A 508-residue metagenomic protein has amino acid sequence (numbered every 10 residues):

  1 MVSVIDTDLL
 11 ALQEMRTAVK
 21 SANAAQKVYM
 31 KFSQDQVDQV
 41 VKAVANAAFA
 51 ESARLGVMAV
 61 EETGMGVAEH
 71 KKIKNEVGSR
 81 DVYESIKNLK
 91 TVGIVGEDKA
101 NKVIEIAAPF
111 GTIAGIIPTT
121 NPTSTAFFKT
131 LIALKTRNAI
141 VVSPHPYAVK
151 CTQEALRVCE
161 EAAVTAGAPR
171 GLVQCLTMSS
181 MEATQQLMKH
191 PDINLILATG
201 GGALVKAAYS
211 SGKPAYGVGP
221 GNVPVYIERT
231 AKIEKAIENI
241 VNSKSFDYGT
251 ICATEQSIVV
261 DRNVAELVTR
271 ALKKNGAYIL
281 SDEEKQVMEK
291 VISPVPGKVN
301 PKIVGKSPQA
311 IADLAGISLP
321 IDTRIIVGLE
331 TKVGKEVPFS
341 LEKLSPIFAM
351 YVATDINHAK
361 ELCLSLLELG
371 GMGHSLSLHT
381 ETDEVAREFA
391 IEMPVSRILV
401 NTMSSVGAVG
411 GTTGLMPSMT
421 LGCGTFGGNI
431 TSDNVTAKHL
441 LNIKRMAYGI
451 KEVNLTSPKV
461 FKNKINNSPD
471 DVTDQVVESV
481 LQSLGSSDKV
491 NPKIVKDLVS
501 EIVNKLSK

Functional and structural regions predicted by a protein language model:
M1-I104, I132, K274, K505-K508: N-terminal Rossmann-like NAD(P)+-binding subdomain of aldehyde/semialdehyde dehydrogenases
V2, D8-L12, F127, V205-V327 (+1 more regions): ALDH superfamily catalytic-core signature
A18-K20, G217-G219, Y248-C252, V337-L344 (+1 more regions): Short, flexible turn/loop "capping" segments at secondary-structure junctions
V19, N23-Q26, M30-S33, V41-S52 (+18 more regions): Structural signal for hydrophobic packing residues in well-ordered secondary-structure cores of soluble enzyme domains
M30, I317-E501, K505-K508: Conserved C-terminal structural/oligomerization subdomain of aldehyde/semialdehyde dehydrogenase
K31-D35, P169-L172, Y248-I251, Y278-E289 (+3 more regions): Flexible, glycine/charged-enriched surface loops at secondary-structure junctions
T91-K235: Rossmann-like NAD(P) dinucleotide-binding subdomain of oxidoreductase/dehydrogenase enzymes
P144, N222-Y226, A253-Q256, S345 (+1 more regions): Short beta-alpha connecting loops at secondary-structure transitions that line or flank enzyme active sites
